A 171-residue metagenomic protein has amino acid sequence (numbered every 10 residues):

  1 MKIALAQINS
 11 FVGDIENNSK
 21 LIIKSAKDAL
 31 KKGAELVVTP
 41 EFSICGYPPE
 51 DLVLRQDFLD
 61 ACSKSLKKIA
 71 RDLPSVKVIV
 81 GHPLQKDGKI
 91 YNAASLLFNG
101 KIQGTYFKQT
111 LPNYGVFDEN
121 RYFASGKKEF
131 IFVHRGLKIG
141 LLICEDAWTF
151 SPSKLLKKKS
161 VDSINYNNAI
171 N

Functional and structural regions predicted by a protein language model:
M1-N171: Enzyme catalytic cores with a strong preference for nitrogen-chemistry domains
